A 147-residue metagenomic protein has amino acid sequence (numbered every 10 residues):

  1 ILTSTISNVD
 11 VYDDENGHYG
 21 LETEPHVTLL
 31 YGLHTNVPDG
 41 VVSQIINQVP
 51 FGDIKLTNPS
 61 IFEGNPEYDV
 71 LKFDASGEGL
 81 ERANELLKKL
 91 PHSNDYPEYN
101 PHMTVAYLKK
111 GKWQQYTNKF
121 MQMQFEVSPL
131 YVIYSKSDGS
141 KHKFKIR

Functional and structural regions predicted by a protein language model:
I1-R147: Histidine-dependent nucleotide/RNA phosphoesterase domain, centered on the 2H-phosphoesterase fold with its duplicated
